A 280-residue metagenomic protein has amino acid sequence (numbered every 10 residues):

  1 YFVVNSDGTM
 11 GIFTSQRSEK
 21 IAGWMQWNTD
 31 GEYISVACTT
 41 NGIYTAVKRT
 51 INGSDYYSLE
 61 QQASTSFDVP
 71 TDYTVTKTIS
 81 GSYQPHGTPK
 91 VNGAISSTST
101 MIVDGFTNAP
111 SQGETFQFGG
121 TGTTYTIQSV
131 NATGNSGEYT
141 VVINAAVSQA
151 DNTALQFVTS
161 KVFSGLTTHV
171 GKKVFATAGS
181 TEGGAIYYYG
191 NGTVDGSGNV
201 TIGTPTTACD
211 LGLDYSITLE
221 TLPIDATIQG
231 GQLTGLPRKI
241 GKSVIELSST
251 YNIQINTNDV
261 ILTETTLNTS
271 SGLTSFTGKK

Functional and structural regions predicted by a protein language model:
Y1-P85, K161-Y187: Beta-sheet-dominated scaffold domains
T9-I12, Q16-G23, T124, Q149-N152 (+1 more regions): Glycine-anchored, exposed beta-strand/edge motif detector
M10, L211, S243: Hydrophobic, well-ordered secondary-structure elements that form the walls of internal hydrophobic environments
G53-K173, G192: Autoprocessing Asn-cyclization modules and mimics
A150-S160, V170-G179, V194-I228: Surface-exposed interaction regions enriched in Ser/Thr/Asp/Glu that occur as long low-complexity tracts or repetitive
S160-K161, Y215-I253: Glycine/proline-rich low-complexity spacer/linker segments in large multi-domain proteins
T201-G203, S270-K280: Beta-sandwich interaction modules
Y251-T266: Short, surface-exposed beta-strand/strand-loop-strand elements in extracellular ectodomains
